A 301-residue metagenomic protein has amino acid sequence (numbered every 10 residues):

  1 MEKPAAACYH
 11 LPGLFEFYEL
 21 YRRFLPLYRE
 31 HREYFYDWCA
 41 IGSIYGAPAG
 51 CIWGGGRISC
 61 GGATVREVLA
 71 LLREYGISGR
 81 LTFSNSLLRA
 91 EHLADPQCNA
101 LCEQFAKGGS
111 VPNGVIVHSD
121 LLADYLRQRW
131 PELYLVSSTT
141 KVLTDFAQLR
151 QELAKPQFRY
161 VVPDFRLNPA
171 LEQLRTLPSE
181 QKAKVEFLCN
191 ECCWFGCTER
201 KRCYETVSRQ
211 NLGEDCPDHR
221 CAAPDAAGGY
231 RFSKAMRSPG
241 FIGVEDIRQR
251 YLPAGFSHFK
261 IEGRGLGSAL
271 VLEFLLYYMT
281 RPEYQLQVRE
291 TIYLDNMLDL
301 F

Functional and structural regions predicted by a protein language model:
M1-Q148, E152, F158-F301: Active-site pocket-lining/capping segments in soluble small-molecule metabolic enzymes
